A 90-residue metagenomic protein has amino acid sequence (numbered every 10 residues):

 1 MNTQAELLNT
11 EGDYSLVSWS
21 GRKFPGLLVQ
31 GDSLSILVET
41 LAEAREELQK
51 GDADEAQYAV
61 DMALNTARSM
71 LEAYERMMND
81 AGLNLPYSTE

Functional and structural regions predicted by a protein language model:
M1-N9: Short N-terminal "domain-start" leader segments that mark the transition from disordered tails or signal peptides into
E6-L7, W19, L27-L28, M77 (+1 more regions): Generic ordered-secondary-structure signal
E11-E46: A short, structured beta-strand/loop element
R45-E90: Short, charged, surface-exposed hinge/linker loops at domain edges that act as mobile lids or interdomain connectors
